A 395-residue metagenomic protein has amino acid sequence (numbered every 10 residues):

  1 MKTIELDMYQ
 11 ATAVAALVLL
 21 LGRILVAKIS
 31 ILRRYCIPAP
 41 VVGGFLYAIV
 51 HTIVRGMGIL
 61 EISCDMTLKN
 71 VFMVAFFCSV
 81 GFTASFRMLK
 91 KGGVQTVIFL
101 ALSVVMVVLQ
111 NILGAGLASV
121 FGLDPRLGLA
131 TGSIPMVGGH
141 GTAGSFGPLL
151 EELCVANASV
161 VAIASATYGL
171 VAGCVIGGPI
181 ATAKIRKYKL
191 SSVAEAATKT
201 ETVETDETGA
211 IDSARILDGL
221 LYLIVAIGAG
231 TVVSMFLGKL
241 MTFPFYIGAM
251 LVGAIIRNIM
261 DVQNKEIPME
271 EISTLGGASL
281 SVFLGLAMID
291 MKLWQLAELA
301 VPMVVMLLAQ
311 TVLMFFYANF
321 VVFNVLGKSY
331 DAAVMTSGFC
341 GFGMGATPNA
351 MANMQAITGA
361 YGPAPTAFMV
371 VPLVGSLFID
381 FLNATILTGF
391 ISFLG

Functional and structural regions predicted by a protein language model:
K2-M66, F82-F86, E204-T205, L217-E271 (+1 more regions): Structural signature of multi-pass alpha-helical membrane transport proteins
T3-L17, S63-F76, R126-S133, L240-V252 (+3 more regions): Structural signature of hydrophobic alpha-helical transmembrane segments
Y35-G43, M66-F72, G93-V105, P268-L280 (+1 more regions): Cytoplasmic-side transmembrane-helix entry/capping segments in multi-pass membrane proteins
V41-H51, A101-I112, S133-T142, A254 (+3 more regions): Small-residue-rich segments of transmembrane alpha-helices in multi-pass membrane proteins, especially helix faces
T52-G56, N111-S119, G144-L150, V282-L296 (+2 more regions): Hydrophobic alpha-helical transmembrane segments in multi-pass integral membrane proteins
V71, S85-A115, L220-L223, I289-N319: Entry/N-cap segments of selected transmembrane alpha helices and their immediately preceding amphipathic helices
G116-L123, A166-V203, Y317-Y330, G375-G395: Juxtamembrane and boundary regions of transmembrane helices in multi-pass small-molecule transporters and channels
L117-V161, Y168, I180, S329-F378: Alpha-helical membrane segments and immediately flanking helix-loop junctions that form or couple to the substrate/ion
